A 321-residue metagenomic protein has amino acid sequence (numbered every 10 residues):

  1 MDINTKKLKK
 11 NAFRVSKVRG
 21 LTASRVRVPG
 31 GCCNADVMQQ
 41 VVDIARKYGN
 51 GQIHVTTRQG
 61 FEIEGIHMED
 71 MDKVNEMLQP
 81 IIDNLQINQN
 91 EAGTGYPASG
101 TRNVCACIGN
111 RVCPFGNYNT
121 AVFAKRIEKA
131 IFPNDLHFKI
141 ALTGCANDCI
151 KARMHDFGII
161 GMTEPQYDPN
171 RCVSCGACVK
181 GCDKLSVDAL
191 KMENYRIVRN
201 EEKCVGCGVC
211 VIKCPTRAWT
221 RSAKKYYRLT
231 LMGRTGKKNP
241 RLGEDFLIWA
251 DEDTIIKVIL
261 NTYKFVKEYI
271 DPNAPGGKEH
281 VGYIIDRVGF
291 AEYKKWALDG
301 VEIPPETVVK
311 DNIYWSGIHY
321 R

Functional and structural regions predicted by a protein language model:
M1-Q40: N-terminal basic/disordered segments at the start of proteins
F13-K17, F157-G161, Y227-G236: Short beta-strand elements
S24-A177, E202-V205, H319-R321: Small-residue-enriched alpha-helical segments and adjacent helix-cap loops that form tight helix-helix packing
N50-T57, N88-T94, H137-K139, M192-E193 (+2 more regions): Flexible, glycine/charged-enriched surface loops at secondary-structure junctions
E69-K73, M77, V288-V301: Terminal amphipathic helices with adjacent charged low-complexity linkers/tails
A177-I197, V209-Y226: Iron-sulfur cluster-binding cysteine motifs and their immediate structural context in ferredoxin-like electron-transfer
K225, T235-P275: A hydrophobic, small-residue-rich beta->alpha segment in the mid-to-C-terminal subdomain of diverse proteins
E292-R321: C-terminal, charged low-complexity interaction regions
